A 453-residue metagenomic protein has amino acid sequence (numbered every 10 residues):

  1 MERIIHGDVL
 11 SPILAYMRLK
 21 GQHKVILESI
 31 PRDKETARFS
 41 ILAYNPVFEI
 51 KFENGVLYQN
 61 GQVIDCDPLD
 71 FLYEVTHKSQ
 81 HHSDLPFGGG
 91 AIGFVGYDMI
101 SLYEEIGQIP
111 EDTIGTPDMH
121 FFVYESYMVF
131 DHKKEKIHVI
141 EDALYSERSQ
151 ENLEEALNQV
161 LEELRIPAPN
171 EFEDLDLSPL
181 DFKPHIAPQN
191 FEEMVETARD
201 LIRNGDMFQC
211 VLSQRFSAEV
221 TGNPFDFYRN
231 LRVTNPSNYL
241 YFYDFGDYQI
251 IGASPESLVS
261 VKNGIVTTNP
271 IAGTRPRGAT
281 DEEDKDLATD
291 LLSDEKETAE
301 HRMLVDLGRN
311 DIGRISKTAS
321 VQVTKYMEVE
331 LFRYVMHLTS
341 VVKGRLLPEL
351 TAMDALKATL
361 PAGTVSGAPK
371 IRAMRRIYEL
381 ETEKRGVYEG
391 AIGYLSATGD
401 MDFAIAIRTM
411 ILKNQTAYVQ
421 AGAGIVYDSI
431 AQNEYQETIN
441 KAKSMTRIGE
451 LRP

Functional and structural regions predicted by a protein language model:
M1-P453: Extended alpha-helical targeting/anchoring segments, especially N-terminal organellar/secretory targeting helices
